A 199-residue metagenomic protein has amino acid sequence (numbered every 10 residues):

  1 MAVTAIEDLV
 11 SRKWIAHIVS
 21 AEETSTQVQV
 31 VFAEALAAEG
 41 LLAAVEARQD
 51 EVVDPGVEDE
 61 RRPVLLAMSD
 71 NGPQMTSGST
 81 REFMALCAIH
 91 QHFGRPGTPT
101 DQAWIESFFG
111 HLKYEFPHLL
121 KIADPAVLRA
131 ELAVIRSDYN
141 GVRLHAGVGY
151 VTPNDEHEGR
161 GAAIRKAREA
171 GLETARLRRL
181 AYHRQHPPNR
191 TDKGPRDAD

Functional and structural regions predicted by a protein language model:
M1-D138: RNase H-like DDE/DDD metal-dependent nuclease/strand-transfer catalytic core used by mobile genetic elements
A85-I89, H111-D199: C-terminal domain-tail junction helix/linker
